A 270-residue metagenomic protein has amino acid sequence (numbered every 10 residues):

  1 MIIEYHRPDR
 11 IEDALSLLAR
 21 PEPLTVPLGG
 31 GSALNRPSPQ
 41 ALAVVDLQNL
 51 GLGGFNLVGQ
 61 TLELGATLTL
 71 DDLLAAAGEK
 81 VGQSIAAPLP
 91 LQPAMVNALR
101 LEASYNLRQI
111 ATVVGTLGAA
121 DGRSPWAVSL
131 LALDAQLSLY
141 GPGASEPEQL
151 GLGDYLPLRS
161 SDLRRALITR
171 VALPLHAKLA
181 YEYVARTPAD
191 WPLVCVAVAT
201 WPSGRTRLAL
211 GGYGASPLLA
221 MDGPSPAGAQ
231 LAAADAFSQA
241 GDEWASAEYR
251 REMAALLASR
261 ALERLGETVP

Functional and structural regions predicted by a protein language model:
M1-P270: C-terminal structural segment of proteins
